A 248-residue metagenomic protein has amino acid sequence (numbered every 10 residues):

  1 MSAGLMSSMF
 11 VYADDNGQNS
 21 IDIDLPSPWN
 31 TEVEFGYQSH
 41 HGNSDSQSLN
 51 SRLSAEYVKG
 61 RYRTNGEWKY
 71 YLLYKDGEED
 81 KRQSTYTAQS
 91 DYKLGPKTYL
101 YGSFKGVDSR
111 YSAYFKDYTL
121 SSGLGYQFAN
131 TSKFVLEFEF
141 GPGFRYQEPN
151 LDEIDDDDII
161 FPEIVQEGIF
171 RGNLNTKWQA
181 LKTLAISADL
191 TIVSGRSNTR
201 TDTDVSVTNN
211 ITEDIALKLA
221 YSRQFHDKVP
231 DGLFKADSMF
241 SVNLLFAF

Functional and structural regions predicted by a protein language model:
W29, G60-G66, K97-L100, S132-L136 (+2 more regions): Repeated loop/turn-to-beta-strand initiation elements of outer-membrane beta-barrel proteins
W29-T31, Q47-L53, S84-A88, F104 (+5 more regions): Hydrophobic, lipid-facing positions within transmembrane beta-strands of outer-membrane proteins
V33-F35, G66-W68, G102, F138-F140 (+4 more regions): Membrane-embedded beta-strand positions of outer-membrane beta-barrel proteins
Y37-H41, K59-R61, Y70-Y74, G106-R110 (+4 more regions): Transmembrane beta-strands of outer-membrane beta-barrel pores
Y37-S39, A55-K59, Y92, Y126-F128 (+5 more regions): Residue-level signature of outer-membrane beta-barrel architecture
S39-Q47, K75-K81, D108-K116, V193-D202 (+1 more regions): Solvent-exposed loop/turn segments connecting transmembrane beta-strands in outer-membrane beta-barrel proteins
K133-D214: Outer-membrane beta-barrel transmembrane domain signature
V207-N210, D214-A216, A236-F248: Outer-membrane beta-barrel "beta-signal"
